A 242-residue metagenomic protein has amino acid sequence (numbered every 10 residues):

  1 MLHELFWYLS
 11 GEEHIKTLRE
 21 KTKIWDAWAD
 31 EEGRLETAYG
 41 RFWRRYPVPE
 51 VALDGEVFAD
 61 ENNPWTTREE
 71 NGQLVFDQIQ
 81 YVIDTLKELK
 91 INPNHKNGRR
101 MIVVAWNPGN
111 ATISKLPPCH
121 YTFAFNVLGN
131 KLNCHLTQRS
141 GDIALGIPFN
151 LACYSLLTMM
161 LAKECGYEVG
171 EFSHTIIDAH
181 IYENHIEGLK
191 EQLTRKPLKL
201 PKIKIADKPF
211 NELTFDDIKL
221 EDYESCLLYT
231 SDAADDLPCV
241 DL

Functional and structural regions predicted by a protein language model:
M1-S231: Terminal, non-catalytic protein-protein interaction segments that mediate quaternary/complex assembly
C226-D236, D241-L242: Residue-level detector of conserved catalytic or cofactor/ligand-binding positions in enzyme active sites
